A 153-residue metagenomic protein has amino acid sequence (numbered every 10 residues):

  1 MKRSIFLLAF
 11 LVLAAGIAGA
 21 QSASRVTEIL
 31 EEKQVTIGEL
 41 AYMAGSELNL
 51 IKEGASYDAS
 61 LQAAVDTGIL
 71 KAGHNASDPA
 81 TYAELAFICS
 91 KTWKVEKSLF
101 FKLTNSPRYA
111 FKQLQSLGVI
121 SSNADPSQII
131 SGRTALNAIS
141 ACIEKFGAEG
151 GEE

Functional and structural regions predicted by a protein language model:
M1-I5: Positively charged n-region of N-terminal signal peptides that target proteins for export
L7-G16: Bacterial N-terminal signal peptides
A20-Y42, S46-G54, A72-E153: Terminal recognition/anchoring or ligand-binding modules at protein termini
L61-A63: N-terminal export/assembly leaders
D66-L70: Primarily EF-hand calcium-binding motifs
